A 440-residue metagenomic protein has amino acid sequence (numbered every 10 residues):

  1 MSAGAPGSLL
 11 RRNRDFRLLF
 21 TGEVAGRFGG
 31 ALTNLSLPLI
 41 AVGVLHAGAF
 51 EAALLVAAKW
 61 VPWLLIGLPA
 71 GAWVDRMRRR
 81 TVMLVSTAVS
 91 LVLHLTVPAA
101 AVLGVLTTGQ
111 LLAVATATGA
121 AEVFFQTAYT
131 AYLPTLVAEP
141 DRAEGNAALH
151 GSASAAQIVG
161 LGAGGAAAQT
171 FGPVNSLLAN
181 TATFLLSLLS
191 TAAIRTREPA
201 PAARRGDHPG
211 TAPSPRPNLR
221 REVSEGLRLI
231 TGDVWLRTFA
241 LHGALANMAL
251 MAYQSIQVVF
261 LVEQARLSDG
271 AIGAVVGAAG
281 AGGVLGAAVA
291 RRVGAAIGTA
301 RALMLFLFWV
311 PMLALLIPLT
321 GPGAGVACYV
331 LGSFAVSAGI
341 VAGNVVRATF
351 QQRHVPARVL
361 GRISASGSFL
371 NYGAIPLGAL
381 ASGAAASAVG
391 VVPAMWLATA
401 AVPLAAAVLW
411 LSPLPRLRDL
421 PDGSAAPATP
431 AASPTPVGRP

Functional and structural regions predicted by a protein language model:
M1-P440: Alpha-helical transmembrane-bundle signature of multi-pass membrane transport and export proteins
